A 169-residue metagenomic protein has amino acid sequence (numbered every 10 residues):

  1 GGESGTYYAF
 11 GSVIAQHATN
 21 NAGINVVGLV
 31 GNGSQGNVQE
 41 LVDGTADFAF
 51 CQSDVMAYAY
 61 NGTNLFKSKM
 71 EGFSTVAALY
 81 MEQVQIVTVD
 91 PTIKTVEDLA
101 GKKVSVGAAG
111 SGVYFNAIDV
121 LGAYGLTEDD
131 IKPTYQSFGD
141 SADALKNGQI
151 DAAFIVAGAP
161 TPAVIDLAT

Functional and structural regions predicted by a protein language model:
G1-N20, V26, M81-N147: Bilobed "Venus flytrap"/periplasmic-binding protein-like clamshell domains and structurally analogous long
G1-Y58: N-terminal (or domain-start) structured segment
F10, Y60-N61, N116-I118, A163-I165: Short, solvent-exposed loop/turn and secondary-structure capping segments
Q35-A46, D98, D119, G139-D151 (+1 more regions): Short helices/loops that flank or line small-molecule/ion binding pockets
T45-D47, F66-K69: Short, hinge-like loop/turn segments at secondary-structure boundaries
A49, V104-S105, A153: Short, well-ordered beta-strand core segments
S53-V55, T63-N64, T92, E128-T169: Pocket-lining segment of extracytoplasmic ligand-binding domains
K67-L79: A structural signal for short loop-to-beta-strand junctions that line the ligand-binding cleft of periplasmic/secreted
